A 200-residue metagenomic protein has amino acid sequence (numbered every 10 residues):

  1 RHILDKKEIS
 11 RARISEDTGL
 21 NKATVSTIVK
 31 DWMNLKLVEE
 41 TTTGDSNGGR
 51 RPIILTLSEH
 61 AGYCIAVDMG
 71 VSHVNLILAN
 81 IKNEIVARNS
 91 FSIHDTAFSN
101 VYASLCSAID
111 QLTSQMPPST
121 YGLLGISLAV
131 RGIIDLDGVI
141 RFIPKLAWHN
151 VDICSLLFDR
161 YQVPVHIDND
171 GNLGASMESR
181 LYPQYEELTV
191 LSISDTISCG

Functional and structural regions predicted by a protein language model:
R1-R51, L55, E186: Nucleotide/phosphate-binding catalytic cleft detector across ATP-hydrolyzing and phosphate-transferring enzymes
D5-K6, L181, S194-D195: Short helix-capping/turn signature of helix-turn-helix
R11, V86-N89: Short small-residue beta-strand/loop micro-motif enriched in glycine and branched aliphatics
W32, N83-V86, I134-D135: Short, basic/glycine-rich phosphate-binding loops at helix/coil junctions that contact nucleotide phosphates
E40-G62, V165-V190: Conserved phosphate-binding catalytic cores of ATP/NTP-utilizing and phosphoryl-transfer enzymes
G49-A87, T189-G200: Gly/Thr-rich phosphate-binding beta-strand-loop-beta motif of the actin/hexokinase/Hsp70
N89-E187: Glycine-rich phosphate-binding loop and adjoining helix at the ATP-binding site of ATP-dependent phosphoryl-transfer
